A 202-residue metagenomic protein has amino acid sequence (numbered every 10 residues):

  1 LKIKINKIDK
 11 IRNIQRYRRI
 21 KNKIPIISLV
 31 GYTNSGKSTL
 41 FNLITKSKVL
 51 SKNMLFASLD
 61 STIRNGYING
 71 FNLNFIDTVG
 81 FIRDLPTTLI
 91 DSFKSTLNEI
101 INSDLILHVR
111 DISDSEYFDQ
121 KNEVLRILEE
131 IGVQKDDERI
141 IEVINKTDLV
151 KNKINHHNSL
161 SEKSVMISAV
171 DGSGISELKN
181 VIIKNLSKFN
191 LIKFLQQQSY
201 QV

Functional and structural regions predicted by a protein language model:
L1-L89, K94-I101: Conserved G1/Walker A P-loop phosphate-binding module
L1-S35, F41-N42, K46, S115 (+2 more regions): C-terminal-of-GTPase-core extension/linker across diverse P-loop GTPases
G70-F71, D104, E138, E162: Short coil/turn segments at beta-strand junctions that form active-site/ligand-binding loops
F75, V109, V143: Generic enzyme active-site microenvironment
T78-F81, I112-S113, K146-T147: Conserved Walker B
T87-I90, F118, N122: Conserved phosphate-coordination/catalytic loops
L89-D114, E130, S168: Inter-motif core of Ras-like GTPase G domains
N98, E123-R126: Alpha-helical scaffolding segments of alpha/beta enzyme cores, especially the outer helices of TIM-barrel or partial
